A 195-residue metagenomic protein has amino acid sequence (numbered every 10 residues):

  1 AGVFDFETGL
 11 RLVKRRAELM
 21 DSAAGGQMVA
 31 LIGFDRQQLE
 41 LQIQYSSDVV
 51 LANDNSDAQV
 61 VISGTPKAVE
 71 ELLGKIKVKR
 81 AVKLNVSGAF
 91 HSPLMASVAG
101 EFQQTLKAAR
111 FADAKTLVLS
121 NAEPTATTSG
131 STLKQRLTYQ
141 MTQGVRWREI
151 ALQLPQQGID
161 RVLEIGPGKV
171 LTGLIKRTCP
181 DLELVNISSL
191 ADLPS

Functional and structural regions predicted by a protein language model:
A1, I76, I175-C179: Active-site catalytic pocket residues across diverse enzymes, especially alpha/beta-hydrolases
G2-Q143: Alpha/beta catalytic cores of group-transfer enzymes, especially the acyltransferase/condensing modules of polyketide
R110-S195: Acyltransferase/transacylase module recognition
